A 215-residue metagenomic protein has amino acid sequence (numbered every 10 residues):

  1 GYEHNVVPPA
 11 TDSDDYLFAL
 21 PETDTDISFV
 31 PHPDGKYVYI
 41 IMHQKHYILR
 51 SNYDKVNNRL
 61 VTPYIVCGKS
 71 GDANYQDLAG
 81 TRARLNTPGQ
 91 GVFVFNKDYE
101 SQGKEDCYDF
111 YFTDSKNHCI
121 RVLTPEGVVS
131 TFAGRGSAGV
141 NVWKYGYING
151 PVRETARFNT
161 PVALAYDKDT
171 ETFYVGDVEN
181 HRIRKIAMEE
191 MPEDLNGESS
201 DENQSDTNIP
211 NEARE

Functional and structural regions predicted by a protein language model:
G1-T25, N58-Q90, V128-V162, M191-D201 (+1 more regions): Gly/Pro-rich loop segments of beta-rich domains
P31-G35, F93-D106, Y166-T170: Residue-level detector of Asp-centered blade-edge/turn motifs that repeat once per structural unit in beta-propeller
H32, I40-H46, F110-S115, V175-V178: Conserved beta-strand positions in repeat-built beta-propeller and related beta-rich domains
H46-L49, H118-R121, V128, H181-K185: A short loop-to-beta-strand structural motif that recurs across blades of beta-propeller domains
N52-V56, T124-V128, M188-E189: Short loop/turn segments that connect beta-strands within beta-propeller blades
L85-P88, F93, S101-Y108, H118 (+2 more regions): Eukaryotic scaffold repeat domains enriched in small/polar residues
V162-L195: Blade-level signature of beta-propeller repeat domains, shared across WD40, Kelch, NHL, RCC1 and BNR/Asp-box propellers
